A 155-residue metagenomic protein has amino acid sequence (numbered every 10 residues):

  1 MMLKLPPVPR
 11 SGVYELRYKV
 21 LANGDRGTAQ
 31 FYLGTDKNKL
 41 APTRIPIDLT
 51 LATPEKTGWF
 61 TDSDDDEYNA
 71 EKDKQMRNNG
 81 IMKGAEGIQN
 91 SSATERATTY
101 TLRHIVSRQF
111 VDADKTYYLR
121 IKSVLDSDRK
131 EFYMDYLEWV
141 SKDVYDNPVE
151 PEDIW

Functional and structural regions predicted by a protein language model:
M1-W155: Extracytoplasmic
